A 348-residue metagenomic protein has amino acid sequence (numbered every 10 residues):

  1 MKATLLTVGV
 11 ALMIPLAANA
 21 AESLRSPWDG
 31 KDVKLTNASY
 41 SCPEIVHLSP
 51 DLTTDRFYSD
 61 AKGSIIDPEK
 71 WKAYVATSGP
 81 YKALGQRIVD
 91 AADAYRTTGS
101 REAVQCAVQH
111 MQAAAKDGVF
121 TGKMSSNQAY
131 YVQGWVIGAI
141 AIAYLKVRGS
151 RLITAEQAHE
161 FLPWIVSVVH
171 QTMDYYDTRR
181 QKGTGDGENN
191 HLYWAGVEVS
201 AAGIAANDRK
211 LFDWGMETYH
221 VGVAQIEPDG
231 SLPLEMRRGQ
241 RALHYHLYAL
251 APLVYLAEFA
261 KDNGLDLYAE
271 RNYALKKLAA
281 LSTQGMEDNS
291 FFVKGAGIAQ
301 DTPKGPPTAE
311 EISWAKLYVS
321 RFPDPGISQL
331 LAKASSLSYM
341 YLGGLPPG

Functional and structural regions predicted by a protein language model:
M1-T7: Bacterial N-terminal signal peptides that target proteins for export
T7-P15: Bacterial N-terminal signal peptides
A20-Q181, F259-D262, L267-G348: Extracellular glycan-targeting catalytic surfaces
Y130-H246: Active-site cradle of extracellular carbohydrate-active enzymes
A249: Structured, non-membrane catalytic/scaffold regions adjacent to prosthetic-group chemistry
